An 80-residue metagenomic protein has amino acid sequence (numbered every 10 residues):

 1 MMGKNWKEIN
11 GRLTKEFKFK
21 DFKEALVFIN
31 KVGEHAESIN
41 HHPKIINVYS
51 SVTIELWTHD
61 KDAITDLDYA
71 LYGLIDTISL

Functional and structural regions predicted by a protein language model:
M1-R12: Short aromatic-glycine-(Arg/Gly/Cys) micro-motifs in beta-strand/loop hairpins
R12-K20: Short, well-ordered beta-strand elements within core beta-sheets of diverse protein domains
D21-F22, K61: Helix N-cap motif at beta-to-alpha junctions
K23-N30: Short amphipathic alpha-helices within nucleic acid-binding modules
A36-K44, G73-L80: A short N-terminal helical cap/helix-turn-helix that marks the beginning of AMP-binding/adenylate-forming
N47-S50: Amphipathic, hydrophobic secondary-structure cores in small proteins
I54-L80: C-terminal structural segments of small proteins and small subunits
